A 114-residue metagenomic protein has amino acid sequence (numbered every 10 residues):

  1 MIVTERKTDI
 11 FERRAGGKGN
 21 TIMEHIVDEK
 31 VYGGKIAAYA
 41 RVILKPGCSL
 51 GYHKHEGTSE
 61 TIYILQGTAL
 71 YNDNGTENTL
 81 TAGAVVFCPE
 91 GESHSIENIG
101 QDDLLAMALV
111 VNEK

Functional and structural regions predicted by a protein language model:
M1-I36: A short, N-terminal "cap"/entry segment at the start of jelly-roll beta-barrel domains of the cupin/DSBH fold
V27-D28, A40-H55, E90: Conserved short histidine dyad/triad with adjacent acidic residue
R41, T61, T76-N78: Short, surface-exposed secondary-structure edge patches
I43-K45, K54-Y71: Short, conserved beta-strand element in jelly-roll/cupin
P46, G57-T58, T76, E92 (+1 more regions): A generic "binding-loop/recognition-motif" signal
G51-Y52, Y71-N72, C88, H94-Q101: Short beta-strand His + acidic residue motifs that chelate non-heme Fe in jelly-roll/DSBH and cupin folds
T76-E90: Short acidic-glycine-tyrosine-enriched beta hairpin
F87, D102-K114: A short hydrophobic beta-strand segment most commonly corresponding to one strand of the jelly-roll/cupin
